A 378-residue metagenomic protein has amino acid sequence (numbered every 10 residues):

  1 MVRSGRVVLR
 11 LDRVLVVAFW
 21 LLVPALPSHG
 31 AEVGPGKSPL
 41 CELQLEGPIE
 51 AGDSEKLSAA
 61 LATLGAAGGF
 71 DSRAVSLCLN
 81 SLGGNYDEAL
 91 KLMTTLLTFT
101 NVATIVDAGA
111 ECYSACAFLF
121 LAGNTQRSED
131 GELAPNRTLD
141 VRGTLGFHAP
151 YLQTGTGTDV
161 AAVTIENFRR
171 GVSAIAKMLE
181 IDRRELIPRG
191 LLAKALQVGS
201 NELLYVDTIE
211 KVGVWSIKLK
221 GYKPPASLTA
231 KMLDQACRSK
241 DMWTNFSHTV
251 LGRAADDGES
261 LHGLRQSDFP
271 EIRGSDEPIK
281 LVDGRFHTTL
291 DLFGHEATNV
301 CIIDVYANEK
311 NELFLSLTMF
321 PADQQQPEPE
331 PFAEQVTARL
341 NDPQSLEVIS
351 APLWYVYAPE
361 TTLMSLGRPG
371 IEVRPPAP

Functional and structural regions predicted by a protein language model:
M1-L11: N-terminal secretory signal peptides that target proteins for export/translocation
D12-A25: Bacterial N-terminal signal peptides
G30-A59: STAS-typified acidic loop motif
D71-E88, V102-C112: Short, glycine-/small-residue-enriched flexible loop/hinge segments at domain edges that mediate gating
V75-S76, H148-S239: Charged, glycine-interspersed solvent-exposed loop segments at helix/strand-loop junctions that cap or gate access
F99-P150: Glycine-rich beta-to-alpha active-site loop
K220-P278: Charge-rich interaction segments
L264-P378: Extended non-globular C-terminal regions
